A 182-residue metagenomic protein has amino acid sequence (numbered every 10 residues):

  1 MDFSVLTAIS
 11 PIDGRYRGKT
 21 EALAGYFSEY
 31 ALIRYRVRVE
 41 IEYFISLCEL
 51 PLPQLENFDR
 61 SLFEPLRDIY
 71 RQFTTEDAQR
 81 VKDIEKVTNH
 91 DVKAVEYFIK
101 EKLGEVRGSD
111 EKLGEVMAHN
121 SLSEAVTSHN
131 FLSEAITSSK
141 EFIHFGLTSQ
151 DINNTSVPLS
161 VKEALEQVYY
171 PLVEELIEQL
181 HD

Functional and structural regions predicted by a protein language model:
D2-D182: A helix-coil-helix interface module used to build multimeric assemblies and to scaffold catalytic/cofactor sites
